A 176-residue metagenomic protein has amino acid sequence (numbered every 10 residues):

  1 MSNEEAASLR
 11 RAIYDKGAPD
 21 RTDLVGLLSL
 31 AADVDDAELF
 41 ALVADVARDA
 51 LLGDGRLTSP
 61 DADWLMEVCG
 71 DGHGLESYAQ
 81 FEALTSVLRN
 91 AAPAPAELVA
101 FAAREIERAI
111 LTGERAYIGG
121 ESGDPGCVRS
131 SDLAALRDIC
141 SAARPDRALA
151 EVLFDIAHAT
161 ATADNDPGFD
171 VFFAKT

Functional and structural regions predicted by a protein language model:
M1-T176: General marker for long, soluble alpha-helical cores
